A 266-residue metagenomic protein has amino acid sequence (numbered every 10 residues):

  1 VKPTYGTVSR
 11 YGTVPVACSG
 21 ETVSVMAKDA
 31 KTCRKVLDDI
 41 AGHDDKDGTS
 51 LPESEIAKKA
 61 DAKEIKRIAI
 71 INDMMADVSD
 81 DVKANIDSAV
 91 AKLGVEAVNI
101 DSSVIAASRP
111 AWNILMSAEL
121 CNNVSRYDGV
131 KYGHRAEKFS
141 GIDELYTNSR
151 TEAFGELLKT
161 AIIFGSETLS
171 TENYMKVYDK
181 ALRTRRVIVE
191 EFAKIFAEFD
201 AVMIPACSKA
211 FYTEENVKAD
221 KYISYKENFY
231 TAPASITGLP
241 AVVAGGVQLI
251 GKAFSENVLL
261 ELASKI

Functional and structural regions predicted by a protein language model:
K2-A84, E144, N148: A short helix-breaking turn/cap at a secondary-structure junction
T22, A76-V78, A107-S108, T171 (+1 more regions): Flexible loop/turn segments at secondary-structure boundaries
I40, K92, E119, R126 (+1 more regions): Glycine-rich, small-residue loops and helix-cap segments that act as flexible hinges at active-site edges
K46-E53, V95-S103: Flexible, glycine/charged-enriched surface loops at secondary-structure junctions
I71, V98-S103, A206, A244: Conserved beta-strand termini and adjacent loop/short-helix elements that scaffold enzyme active sites in alpha/beta
K83-E96: Short helix-loop-beta junction
P110-N123: Charged, often glycine-rich, active-site loop that binds/positions anionic groups
